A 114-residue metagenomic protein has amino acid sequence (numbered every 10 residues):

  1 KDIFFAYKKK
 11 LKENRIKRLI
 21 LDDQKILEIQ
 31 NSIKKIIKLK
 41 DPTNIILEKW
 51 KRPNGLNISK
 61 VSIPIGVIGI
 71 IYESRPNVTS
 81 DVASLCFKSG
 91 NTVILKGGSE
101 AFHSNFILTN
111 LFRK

Functional and structural regions predicted by a protein language model:
K1-I58: N-terminal Rossmann-like NAD(P)+-binding subdomain of aldehyde/semialdehyde dehydrogenases
K38, P42-R113: Conserved small-residue-rich beta-alpha loop and adjacent elements that most often cradle the phosphate/pyrophosphate
